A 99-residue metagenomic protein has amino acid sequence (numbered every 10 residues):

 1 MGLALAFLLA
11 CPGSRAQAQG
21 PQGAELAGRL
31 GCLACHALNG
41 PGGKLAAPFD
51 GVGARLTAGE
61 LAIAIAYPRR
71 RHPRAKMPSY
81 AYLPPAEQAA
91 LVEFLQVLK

Functional and structural regions predicted by a protein language model:
G2-A10: Bacterial N-terminal signal peptides
G13-G20: Sec/Tat signal peptide C-region and signal peptidase I cleavage site
G20, L98-K99: Short, solvent-exposed mixed-charge patches
G20-G28, L33-Y67: Gly/Gly-Pro-rich "capping" loops immediately C-terminal to redox-active cysteine motifs in periplasmic/lumenal
G43-V52, Y67-L98: Axial heme c-ligation environment in periplasmic c-type cytochrome domains
